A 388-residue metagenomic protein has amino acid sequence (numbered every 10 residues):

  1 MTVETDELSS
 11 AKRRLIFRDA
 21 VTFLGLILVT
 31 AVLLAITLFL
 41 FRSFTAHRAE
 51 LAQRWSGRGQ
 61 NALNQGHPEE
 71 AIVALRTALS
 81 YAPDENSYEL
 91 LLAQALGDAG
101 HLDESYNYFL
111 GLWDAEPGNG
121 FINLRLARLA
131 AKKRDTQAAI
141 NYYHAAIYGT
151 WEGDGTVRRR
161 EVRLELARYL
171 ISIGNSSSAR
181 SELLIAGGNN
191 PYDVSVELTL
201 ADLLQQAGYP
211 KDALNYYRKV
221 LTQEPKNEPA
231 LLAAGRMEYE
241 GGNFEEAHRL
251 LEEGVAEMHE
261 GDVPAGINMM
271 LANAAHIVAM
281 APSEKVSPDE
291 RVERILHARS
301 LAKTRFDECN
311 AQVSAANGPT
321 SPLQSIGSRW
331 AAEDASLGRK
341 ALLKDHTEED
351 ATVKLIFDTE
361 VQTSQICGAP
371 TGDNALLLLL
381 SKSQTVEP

Functional and structural regions predicted by a protein language model:
R48-D84, L91-D98, E165-S172: Alpha-helical segment of the N-proximal tetratricopeptide repeat
N64, D98, K132, R168 (+4 more regions): Register position in tetratricopeptide repeats
T77-S80, L110-D114, A145-Y148, L184-G188 (+2 more regions): Conserved structural position within tetratricopeptide repeats
Y88, I122, T156, V162 (+3 more regions): TPR alpha-solenoid repeat register
L232, R236-E240, F244-P388: Eukaryotic alpha-helical solenoid repeat scaffolds
